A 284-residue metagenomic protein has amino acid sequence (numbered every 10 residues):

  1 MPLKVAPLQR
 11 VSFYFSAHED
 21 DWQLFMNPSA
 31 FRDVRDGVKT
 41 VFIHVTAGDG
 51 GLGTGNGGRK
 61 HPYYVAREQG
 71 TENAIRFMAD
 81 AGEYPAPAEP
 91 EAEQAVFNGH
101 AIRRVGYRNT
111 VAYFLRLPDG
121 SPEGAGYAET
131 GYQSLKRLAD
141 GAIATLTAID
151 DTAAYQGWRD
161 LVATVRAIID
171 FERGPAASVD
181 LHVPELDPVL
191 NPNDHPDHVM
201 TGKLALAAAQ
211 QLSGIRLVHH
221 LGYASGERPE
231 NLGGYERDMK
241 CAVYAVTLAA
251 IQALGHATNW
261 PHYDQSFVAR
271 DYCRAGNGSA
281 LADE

Functional and structural regions predicted by a protein language model:
P2-R173, L206-Q210, K240-Y263, F267 (+1 more regions): Active-site rim/loop-helix segments in enzyme catalytic domains that contact anionic ligands
F15, V165-D170, G174-D197, T201: Extended, charged catalytic domains and RNA/DNA-binding interfaces, predominantly in divalent-metal-using enzymes
S16-E19, R116-D119, E185-D187, M200 (+1 more regions): Short, flexible loop/turn elements at secondary-structure junctions
W22-L24, G50, P188-N191, G226-E227: Active-site environment of divalent metal-dependent phosphoester hydrolases
V41-H44, F114, S178-V183, R216-L221: A structural signal for short, well-ordered beta-strand segments and their strand-loop junctions that often border
D194, V199-Q252: Extended hydrophobic/aromatic segments used for targeting, binding, or gating
A282-E284: Short, solvent-exposed mixed-charge patches
